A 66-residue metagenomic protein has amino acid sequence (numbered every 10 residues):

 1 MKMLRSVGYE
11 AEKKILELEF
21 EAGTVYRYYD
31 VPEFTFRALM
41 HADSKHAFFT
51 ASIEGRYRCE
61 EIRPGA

Functional and structural regions predicted by a protein language model:
K2-A66: Acidic/histidine-enriched, beta-strand-rich ligand/metal-binding domains
